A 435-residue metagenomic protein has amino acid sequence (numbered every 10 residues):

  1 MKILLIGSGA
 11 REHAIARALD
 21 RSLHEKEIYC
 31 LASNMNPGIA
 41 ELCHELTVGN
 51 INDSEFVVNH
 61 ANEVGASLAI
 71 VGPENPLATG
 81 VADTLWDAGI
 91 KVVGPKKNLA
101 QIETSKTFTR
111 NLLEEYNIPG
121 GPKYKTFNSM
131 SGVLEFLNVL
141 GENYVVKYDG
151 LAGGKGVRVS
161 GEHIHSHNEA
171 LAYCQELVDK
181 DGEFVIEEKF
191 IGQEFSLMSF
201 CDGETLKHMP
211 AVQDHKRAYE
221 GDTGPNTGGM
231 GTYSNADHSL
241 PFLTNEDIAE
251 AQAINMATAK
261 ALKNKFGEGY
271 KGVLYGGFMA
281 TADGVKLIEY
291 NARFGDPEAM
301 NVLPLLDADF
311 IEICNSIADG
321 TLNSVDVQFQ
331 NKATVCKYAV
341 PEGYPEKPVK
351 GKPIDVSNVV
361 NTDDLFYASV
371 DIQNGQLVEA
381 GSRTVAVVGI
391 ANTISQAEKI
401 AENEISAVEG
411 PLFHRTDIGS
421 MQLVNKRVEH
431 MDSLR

Functional and structural regions predicted by a protein language model:
M1-K97: ATP-binding N-terminal substructure of ATP-dependent carboxylate-amine bond-forming enzymes
C30-L31, I70-V71, V92-P95, P122-T126 (+4 more regions): General beta-strand structural signal in soluble alpha/beta enzymes
A61-A66, V139-L140, D179-K180: Glycine-rich phosphate-binding loop signature in dinucleotide/nucleotide-binding domains
V93-G156, G161: A conserved helix-loop-beta module that forms one wall/lid of the active-site cleft in ATP-utilizing catalytic domains
G141, V157-G284, I288-P297: Internal nucleotide-binding/catalytic subdomain
E250-L274, N291-T362: Active-site "cap" helix and flanking loop/linker of ATP-utilizing ligase/carboxylase catalytic domains
S316-R435: Peripheral (often C-terminal) accessory segments that flank ATP-dependent C-N-forming ligase machineries
